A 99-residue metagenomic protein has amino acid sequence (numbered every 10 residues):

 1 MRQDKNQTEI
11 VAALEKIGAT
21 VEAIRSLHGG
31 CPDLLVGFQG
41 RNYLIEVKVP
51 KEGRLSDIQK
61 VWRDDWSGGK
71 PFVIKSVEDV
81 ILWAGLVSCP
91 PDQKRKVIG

Functional and structural regions predicted by a protein language model:
M1-G99: Catalytic phosphate/metal-binding cores of nucleic-acid and nucleotide-processing enzymes, i.e., regions that mediate
